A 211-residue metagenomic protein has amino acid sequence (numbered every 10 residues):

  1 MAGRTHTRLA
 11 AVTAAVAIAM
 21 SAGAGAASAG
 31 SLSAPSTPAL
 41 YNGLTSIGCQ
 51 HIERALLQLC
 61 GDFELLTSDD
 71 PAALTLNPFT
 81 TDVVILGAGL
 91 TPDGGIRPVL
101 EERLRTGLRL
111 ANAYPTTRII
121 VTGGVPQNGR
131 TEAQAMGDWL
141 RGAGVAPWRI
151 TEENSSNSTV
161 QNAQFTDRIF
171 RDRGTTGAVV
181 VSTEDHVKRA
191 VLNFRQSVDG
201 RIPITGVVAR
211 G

Functional and structural regions predicted by a protein language model:
M1-G30: Secretory targeting and sorting signals
A2, L32, P38-G211: A structural signal for short, hydrophobic/glycine-enriched beta-strand patches
